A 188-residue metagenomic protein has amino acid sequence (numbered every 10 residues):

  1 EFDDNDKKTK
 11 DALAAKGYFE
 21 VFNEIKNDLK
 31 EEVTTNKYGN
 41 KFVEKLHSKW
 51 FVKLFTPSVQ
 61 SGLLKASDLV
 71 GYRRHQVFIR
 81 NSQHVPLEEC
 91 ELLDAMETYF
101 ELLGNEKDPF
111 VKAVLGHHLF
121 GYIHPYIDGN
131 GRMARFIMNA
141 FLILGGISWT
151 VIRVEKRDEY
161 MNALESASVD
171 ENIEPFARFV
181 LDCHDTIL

Functional and structural regions predicted by a protein language model:
E1-L188: FIC/Doc superfamily catalytic core
